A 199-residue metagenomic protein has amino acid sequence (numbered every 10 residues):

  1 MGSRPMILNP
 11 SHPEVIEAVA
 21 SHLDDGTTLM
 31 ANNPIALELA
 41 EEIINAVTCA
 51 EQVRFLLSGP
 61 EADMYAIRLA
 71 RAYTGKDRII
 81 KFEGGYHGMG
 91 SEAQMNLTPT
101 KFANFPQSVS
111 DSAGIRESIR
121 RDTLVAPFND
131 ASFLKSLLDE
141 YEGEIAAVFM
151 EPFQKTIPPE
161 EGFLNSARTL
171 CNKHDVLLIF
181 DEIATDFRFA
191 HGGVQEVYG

Functional and structural regions predicted by a protein language model:
M1-D77: Glycine-rich loop-to-alpha-helix module at the N-terminal edge of alpha/beta enzyme cores
E14, R71-G75, M95-A103, F163-S166 (+1 more regions): A glycine- and small-aliphatic-rich helix-loop capping segment at beta-alpha/alpha-beta transitions that lines
P34, G59-P60, E83-G88, A184-F187: Acidic, glycine-rich active-site loops and adjacent beta-strand->loop/helix elements that engage anionic groups
I44, L164-N172: Surface-exposed amphipathic alpha-helices with a cationic face
Y65-R68, G84, G90-M95, P159-E160 (+1 more regions): Short acidic, glycine/serine/threonine-rich loops at helix termini
Y73, N172-D175: Helix C-cap/helix->beta junction micro-motif
Y86-M150, P158: PLP-dependent aminotransferase-class I/II
F149-F163, V176-Y198: Conserved PLP phosphate-binding loop immediately N-terminal to the Schiff-base lysine helix in PLP-dependent enzymes
